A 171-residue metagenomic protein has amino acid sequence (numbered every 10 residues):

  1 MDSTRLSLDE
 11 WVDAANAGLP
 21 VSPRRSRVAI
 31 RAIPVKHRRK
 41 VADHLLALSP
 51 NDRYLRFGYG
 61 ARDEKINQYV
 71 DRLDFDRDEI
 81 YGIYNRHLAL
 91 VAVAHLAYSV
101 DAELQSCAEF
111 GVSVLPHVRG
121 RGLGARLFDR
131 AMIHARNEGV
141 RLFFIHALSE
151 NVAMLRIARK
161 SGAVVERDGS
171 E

Functional and structural regions predicted by a protein language model:
M1-E171: Long, contiguous binding/interaction regions
